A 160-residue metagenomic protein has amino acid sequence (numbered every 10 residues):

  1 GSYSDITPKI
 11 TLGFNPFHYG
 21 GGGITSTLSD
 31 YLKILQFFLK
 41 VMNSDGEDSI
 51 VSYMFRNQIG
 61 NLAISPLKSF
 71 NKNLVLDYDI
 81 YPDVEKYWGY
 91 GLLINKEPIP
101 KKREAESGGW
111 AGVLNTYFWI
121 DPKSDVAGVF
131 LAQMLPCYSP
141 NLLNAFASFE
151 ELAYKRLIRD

Functional and structural regions predicted by a protein language model:
G1-D160: Catalytic loop of the DD-peptidase/beta-lactamase superfamily, centered on the K-T-G motif and neighboring
